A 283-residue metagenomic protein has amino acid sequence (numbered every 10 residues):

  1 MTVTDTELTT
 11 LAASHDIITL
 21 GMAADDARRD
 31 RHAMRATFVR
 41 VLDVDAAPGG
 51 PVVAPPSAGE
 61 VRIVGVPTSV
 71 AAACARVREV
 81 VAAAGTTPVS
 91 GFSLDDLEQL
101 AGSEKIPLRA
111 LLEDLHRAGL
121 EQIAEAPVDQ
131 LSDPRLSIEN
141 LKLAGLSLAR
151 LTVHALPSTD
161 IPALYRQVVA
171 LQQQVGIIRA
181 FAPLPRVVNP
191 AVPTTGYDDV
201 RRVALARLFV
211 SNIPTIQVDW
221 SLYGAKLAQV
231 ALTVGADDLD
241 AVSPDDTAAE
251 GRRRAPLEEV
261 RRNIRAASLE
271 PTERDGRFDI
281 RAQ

Functional and structural regions predicted by a protein language model:
M1-R31, P55-S57, V70, A83-T87 (+5 more regions): Auxiliary Fe-S-binding modules of radical SAM enzymes
D26, A33-V53: N-terminal capping/lid subdomain adjacent to the active-site entrance of alpha/beta enzymes
V41, V153-H154, P183-V187: Short linear capping/connector segments at secondary-structure termini
D45-T159: Conserved Radical SAM active-site core
